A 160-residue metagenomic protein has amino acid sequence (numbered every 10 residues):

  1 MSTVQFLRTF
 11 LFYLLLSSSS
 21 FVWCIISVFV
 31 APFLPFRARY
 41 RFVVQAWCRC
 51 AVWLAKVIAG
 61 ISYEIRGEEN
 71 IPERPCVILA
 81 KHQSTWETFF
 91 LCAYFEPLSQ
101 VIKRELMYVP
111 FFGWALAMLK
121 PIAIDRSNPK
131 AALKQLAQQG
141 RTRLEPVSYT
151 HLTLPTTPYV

Functional and structural regions predicted by a protein language model:
S2-E64, A115: A transmembrane-helix-recognition feature enriched in membrane-embedded lipid enzymes and envelope glyco-/phospholipid
R37, Y63, S99, P158-Y159: Secondary-structure boundary/capping signal
I58-L152: Soluble catalytic domains of membrane acyltransferases
H151-V160: Single conserved hydrophobic/aromatic residue that forms the stacking wall/gate of nucleotide- or nucleobase-binding
